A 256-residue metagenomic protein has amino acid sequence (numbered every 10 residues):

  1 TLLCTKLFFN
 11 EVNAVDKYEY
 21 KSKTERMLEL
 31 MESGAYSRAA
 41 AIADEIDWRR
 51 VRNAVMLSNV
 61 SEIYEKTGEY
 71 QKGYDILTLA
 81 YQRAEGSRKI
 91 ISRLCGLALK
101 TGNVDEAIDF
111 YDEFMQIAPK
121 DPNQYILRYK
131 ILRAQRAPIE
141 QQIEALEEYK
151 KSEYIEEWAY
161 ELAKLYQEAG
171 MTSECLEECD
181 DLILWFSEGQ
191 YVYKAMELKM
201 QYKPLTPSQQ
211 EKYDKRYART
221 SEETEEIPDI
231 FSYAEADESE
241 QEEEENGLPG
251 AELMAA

Functional and structural regions predicted by a protein language model:
V12-D16, D44-V51, T78-G86, D112-K120 (+3 more regions): Solenoid-like repeat scaffolds
K21, A54-V55, K89, N123 (+2 more regions): Start-of-helix register in tetratricopeptide repeats
K21-W48, M56-K66: Alpha-helical segment of the N-proximal tetratricopeptide repeat
E25, N59, R93, L127 (+2 more regions): "A position-specific structural signal for the A-helix of alpha-solenoid helical repeats
E32, K66-K72, K100-D109, A134-Q142 (+3 more regions): Alpha-helical linker/edge segments of TPR/alpha-solenoid repeat scaffolds and analogous pre-/post-domain helices
S58-E65, T78-L79, K89-Y154: Alpha-helical adaptor scaffolds
Q141-T206: Compact, basic/aliphatic-enriched, mixed alpha/beta core segments that act as assembly/interaction modules in small
Q210-A256: Intrinsically disordered, low-complexity acidic segments enriched in Asp/Glu and Pro
